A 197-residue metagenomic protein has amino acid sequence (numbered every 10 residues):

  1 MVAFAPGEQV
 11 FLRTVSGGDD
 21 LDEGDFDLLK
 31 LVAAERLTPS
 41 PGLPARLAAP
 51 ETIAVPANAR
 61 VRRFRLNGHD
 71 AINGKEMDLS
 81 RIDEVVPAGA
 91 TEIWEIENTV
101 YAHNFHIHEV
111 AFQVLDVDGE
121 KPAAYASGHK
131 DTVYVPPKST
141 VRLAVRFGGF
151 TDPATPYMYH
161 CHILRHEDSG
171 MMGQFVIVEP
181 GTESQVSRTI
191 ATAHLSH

Functional and structural regions predicted by a protein language model:
M1-A102, F147-T151, P156-H197: Extended terminal and domain-junction accessory segments
T14, I107-E109, V145: Residue-level recognition of conserved beta-strand positions in structured domain cores
S80-I82, S127-K130: Short, solvent-exposed loop/turn positions at domain surfaces that link secondary-structure elements or cap domain
G89, P137-K138: Tight coil/turn sites that cap or link beta-strands
T99-G128, L164-R165, I177-G181: Active/binding-pocket-proximal capping segment
F105-I107, V133-V135, M158: Long, contiguous hydrophobic alpha-helical segments, chiefly transmembrane helices and signal peptides
H129-V133, S139-V145: Short strand-edge motifs at loop-to-beta-strand transitions and within beta-strands of extracellular beta-rich domains
